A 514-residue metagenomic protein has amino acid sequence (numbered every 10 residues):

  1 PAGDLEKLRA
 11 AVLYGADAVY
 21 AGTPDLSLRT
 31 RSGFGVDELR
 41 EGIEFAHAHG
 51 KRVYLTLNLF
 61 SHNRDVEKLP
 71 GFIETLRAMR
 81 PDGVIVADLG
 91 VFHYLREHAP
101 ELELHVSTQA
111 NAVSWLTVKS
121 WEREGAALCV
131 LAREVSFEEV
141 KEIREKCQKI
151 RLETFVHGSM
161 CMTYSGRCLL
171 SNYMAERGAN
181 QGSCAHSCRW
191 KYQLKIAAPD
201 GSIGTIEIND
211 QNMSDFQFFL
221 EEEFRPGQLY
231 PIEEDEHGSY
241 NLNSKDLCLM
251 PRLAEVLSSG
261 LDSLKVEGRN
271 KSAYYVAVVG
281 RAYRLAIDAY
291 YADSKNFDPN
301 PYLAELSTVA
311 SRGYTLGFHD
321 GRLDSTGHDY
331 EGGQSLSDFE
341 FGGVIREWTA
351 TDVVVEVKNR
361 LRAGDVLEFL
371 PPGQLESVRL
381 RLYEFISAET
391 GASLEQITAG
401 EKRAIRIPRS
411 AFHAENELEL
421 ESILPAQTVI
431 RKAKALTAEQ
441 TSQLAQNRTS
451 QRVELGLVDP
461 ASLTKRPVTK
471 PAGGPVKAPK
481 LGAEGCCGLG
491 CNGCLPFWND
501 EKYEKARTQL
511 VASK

Functional and structural regions predicted by a protein language model:
A2, K7-L13, A18-A21, D25-L28 (+7 more regions): Surface-exposed amphipathic alpha-helical tracts and adjacent flexible/coil segments at the periphery of soluble enzymes
R29-F45: Glycine-rich, positively charged N-terminal anion/phosphate-binding segment
E67, L102, V106-V113: Gly/Gly-Pro- and Ser/Thr-rich, intrinsically disordered tail segments characteristic of DNA damage-repair and tolerance
G90-V91: Alpha-helix capping/helix-boundary segments
A185-R189, G482-W498: Local cysteine-cluster metal-coordination motifs and their immediate loop/turn environment, predominantly Fe-S cluster
A197, N492-V511: Iron-sulfur (Fe-S) cluster-binding segments and ferredoxin-like electron-carrier domains, especially [2Fe-2S]
L455-G456, A512-K514: Short Fe-S-cluster ligation motifs
K470-L489, Q509-S513: Immediate flanking context of iron-sulfur cluster ligation sites
